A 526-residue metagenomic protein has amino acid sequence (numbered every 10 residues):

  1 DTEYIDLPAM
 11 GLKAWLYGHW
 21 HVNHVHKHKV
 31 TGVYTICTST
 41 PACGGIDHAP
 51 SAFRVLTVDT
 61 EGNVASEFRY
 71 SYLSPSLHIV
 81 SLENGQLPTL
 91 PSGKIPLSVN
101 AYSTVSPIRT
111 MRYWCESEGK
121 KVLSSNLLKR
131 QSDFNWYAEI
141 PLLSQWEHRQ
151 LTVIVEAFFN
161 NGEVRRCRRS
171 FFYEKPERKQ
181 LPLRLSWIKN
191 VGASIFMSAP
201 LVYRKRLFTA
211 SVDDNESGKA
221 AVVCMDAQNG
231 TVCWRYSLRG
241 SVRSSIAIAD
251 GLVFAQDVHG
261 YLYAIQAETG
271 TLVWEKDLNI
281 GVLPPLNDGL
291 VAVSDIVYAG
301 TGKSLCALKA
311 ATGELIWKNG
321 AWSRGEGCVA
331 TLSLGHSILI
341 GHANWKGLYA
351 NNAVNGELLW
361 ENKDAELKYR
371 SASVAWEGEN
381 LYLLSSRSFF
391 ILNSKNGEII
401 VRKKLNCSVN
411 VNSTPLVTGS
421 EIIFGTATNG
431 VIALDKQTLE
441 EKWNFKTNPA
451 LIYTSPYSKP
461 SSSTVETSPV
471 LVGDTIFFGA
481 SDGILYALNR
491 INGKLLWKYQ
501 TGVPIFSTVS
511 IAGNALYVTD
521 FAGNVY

Functional and structural regions predicted by a protein language model:
D1-Y34: His/acidic metal-ligating clusters that form di-metal
N23-H24, K29-A101, I154: Binuclear metal-dependent phosphoesterase catalytic core
P75-P176: Long, low-complexity serine/threonine/glycine- and acidic-rich segments characteristic of extracellular
P176-Y203, V212-K219, V232-A247, W274-V293 (+9 more regions): Extracytoplasmic beta-rich repeat domains
L207, V253, V297, I338-L339 (+4 more regions): Hydrophobic beta-strand positions that form the internal "hydrophobic ladder" of WD40/Gbeta-like beta-propeller blades
D213-S217, G260-Y261, S304, W345-G347 (+3 more regions): Short glycine/acidic-enriched loop and turn motifs that connect beta-strands
D226-N229, Q266-T269, K309-T312, N352-N355 (+3 more regions): Short loop/turn segments that connect beta-strands within beta-propeller blades
